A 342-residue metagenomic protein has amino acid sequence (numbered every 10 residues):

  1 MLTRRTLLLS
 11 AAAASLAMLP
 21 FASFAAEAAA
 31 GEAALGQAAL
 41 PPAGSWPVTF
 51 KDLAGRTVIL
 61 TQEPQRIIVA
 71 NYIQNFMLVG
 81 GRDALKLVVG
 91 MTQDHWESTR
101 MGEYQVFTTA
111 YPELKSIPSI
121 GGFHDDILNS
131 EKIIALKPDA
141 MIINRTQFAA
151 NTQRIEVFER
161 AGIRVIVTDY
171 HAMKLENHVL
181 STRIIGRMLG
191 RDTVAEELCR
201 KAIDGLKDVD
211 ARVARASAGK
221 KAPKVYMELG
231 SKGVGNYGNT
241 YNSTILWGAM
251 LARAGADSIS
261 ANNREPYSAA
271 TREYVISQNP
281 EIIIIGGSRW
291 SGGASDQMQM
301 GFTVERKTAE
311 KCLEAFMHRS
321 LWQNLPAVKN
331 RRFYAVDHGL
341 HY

Functional and structural regions predicted by a protein language model:
T3, L8-L9, F21-M77, T193-M227: Bacterial Sec-exported substrate-binding components of ABC uptake systems
A11-L19: Bacterial N-terminal signal peptides
P47-F50, T57-I59, A150-G235, S260 (+1 more regions): Extracytoplasmic substrate-binding proteins
L53-G55, I117-N129, N263-R272: Short helix-initiation/N-cap motifs at beta->coil->alpha
I68-A70, V89-T92, A140-N144, V165-T168 (+4 more regions): Structural recognition of the beta-strand scaffold that forms the well-ordered cores of secreted hydrolase catalytic
A70, N75-A135, A140-Q147, R154: A short, structured surface patch at a secondary-structure boundary
I73-F76, D94-E97, A140-M141, T146-A150 (+5 more regions): Solvent-exposed loop/turn segments at secondary-structure junctions within structured extracellular/periplasmic domains
N239-P266: Alpha-helical, coiled-coil/dimerization segments enriched in small aliphatic residues
